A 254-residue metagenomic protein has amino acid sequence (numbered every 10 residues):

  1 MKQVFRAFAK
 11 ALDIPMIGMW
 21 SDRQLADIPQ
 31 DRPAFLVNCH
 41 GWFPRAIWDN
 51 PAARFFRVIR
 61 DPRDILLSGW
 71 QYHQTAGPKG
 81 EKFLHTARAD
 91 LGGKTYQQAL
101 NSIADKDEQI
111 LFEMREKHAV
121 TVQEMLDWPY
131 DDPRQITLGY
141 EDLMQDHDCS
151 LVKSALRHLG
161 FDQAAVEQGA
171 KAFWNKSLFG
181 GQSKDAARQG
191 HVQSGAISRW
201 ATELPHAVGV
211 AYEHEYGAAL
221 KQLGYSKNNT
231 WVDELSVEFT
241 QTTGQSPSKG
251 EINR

Functional and structural regions predicted by a protein language model:
M1-A11, T137-Q163: PAPS/PAP-binding and catalytic site of the sulfotransferase fold
M1-Y96, E108-L138, W231-V232, G244-Q245 (+1 more regions): PAPS-dependent sulfotransferase catalytic domain
Q3, R60, D146-K153, H206 (+2 more regions): A structural signal for well-ordered alpha-helical segments within the folded catalytic domains of diverse enzymes
L25-D31, D146-S150, K176-S183, Q241: Short, solvent-exposed polar/charged micro-motifs at secondary-structure junctions
W42-F43, D61-I65, Q71-H73, E141-Q145 (+3 more regions): Short, solvent-exposed loop/turn segments at secondary-structure junctions
R54, G139-H147, W200, L204: Conserved aromatic-histidine-acidic binding/catalytic patches
A89-D107, D148-S150, L159, Q163: Acidic, glycine-rich loop-and-strand cores that form catalytic or ligand-binding grooves in diverse globular domains
E108-F112, V122-Y130, T137, R157-R254: PAPS-dependent sulfotransferases, especially Golgi type II membrane carbohydrate sulfotransferases
